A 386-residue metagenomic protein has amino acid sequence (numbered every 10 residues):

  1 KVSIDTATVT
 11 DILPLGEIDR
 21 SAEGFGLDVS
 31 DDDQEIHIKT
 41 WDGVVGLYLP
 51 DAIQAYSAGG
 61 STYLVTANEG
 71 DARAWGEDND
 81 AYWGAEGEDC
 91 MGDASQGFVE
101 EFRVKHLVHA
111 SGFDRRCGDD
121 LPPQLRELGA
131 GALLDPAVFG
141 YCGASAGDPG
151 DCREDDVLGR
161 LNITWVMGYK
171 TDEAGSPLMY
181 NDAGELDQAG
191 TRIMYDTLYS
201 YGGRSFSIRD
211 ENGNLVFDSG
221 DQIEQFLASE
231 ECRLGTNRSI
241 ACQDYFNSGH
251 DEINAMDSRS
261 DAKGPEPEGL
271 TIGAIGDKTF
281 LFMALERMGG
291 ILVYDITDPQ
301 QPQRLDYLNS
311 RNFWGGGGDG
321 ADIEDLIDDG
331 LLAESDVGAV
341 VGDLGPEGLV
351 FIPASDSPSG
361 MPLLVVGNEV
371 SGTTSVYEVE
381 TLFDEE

Functional and structural regions predicted by a protein language model:
K1-E386: Beta-sheet-rich non-transmembrane sensory/scaffold domains
